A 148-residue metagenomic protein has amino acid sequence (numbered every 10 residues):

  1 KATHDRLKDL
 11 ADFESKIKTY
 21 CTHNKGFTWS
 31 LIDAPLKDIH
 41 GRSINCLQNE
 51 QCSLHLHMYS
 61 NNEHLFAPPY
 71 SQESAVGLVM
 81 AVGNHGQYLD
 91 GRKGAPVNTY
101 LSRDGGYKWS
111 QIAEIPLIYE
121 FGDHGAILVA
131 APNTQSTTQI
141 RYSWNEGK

Functional and structural regions predicted by a protein language model:
K1, Q51-V76, E120-G122: Structural signature of eukaryotic scaffold interfaces centered on beta-propeller domains
K1-A11, V76-G91, A126-N133: Short beta-strand elements that form the blades of beta-propeller/WD-repeat-like and other beta-sheet-rich scaffold
D5-K8, H64-A67, Q87, V97 (+1 more regions): Eukaryotic intrinsically disordered and solvent-exposed regulatory patches
L7-C21, Y88-T99, S136-Y142: Structural motif
S15-K16, K25, A75, A95-P96 (+3 more regions): Short loop/turn segments that connect beta-strands within the blades of beta-propeller domains, predominantly WD40
K18-K37, V97-S110, R141-K148: Asp-box/BNR beta-propeller loop motif
D33-N62: Surface-exposed loop and turn segments in beta-propeller and other repeat-based domains that flank or scaffold
P35-H40, A113-E120: Short coil/turn segments at the loop-to-beta-strand junctions that recur within blades of beta-propeller repeat folds
